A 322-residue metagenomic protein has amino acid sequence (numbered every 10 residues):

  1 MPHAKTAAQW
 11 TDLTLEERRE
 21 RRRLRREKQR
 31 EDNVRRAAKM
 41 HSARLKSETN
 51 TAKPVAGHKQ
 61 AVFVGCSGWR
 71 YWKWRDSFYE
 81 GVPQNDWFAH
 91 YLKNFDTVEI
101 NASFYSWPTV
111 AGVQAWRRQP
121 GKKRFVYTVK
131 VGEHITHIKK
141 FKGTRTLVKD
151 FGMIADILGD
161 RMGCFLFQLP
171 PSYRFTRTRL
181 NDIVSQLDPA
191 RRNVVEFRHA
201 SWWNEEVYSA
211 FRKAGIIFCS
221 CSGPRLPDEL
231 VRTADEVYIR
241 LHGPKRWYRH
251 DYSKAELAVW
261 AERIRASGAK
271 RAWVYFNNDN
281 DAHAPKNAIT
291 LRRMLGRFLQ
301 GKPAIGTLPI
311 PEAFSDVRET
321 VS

Functional and structural regions predicted by a protein language model:
M1-S322: Residues lining hydrophobic/aromatic ligand-binding pockets adjacent to catalytic sites
